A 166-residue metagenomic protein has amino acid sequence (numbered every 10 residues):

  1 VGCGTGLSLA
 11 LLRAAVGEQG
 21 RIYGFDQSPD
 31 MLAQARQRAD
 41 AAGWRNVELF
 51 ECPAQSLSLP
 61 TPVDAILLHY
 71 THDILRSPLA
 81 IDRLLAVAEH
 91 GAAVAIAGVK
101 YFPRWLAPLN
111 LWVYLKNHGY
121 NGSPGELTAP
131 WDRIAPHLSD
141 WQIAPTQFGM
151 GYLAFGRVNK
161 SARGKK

Functional and structural regions predicted by a protein language model:
V1, T5-Q55: Class I SAM-dependent methyltransferase SAM/SAH-binding core
G17, L75-R76, A88-E89: Helix-to-beta-strand junctions that scaffold the AdoMet/dcAdoMet cofactor pocket in Class I SAM-dependent enzymes
S56-I66: A short acidic, Gly/Pro-enriched loop at the edge of an enzyme's catalytic core that lines a small-molecule cofactor
I74-L84: A short, conserved alpha-helix within the catalytic core of class I
G91-V99: Conserved beta-strand signature within the Rossmann-like core of class I S-adenosyl-L-methionine
P108-E126: Conserved Class I S-adenosyl-L-methionine
N121-H137: Short alpha-helix
S139-K166: Core SAM-dependent methyltransferase catalytic element
